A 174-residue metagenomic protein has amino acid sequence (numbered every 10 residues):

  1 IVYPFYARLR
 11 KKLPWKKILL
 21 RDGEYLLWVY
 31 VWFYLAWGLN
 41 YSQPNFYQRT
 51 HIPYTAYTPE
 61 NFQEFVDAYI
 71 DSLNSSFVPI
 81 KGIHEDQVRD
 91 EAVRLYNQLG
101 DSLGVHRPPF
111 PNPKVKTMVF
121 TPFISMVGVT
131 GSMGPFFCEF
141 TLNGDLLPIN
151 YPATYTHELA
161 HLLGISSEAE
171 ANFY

Functional and structural regions predicted by a protein language model:
I1-R8: Membrane-embedded alpha-helical segments of integral membrane proteins
K12-C138: Contiguous, non-catalytic segments that form substrate-binding/exosite surfaces or channel walls
L142-N143: Conserved binding/catalytic microenvironments
I149-N172: Active-site recognition of the HExxH zinc-binding catalytic motif
